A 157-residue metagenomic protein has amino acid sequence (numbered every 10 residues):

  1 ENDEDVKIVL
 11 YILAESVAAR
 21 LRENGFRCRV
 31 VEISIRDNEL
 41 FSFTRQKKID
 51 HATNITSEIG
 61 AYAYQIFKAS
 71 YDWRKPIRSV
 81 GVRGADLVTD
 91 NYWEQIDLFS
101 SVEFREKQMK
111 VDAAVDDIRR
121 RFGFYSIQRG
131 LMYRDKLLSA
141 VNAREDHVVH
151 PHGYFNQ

Functional and structural regions predicted by a protein language model:
E1-Q157: Basic, low-complexity intrinsically disordered segments
